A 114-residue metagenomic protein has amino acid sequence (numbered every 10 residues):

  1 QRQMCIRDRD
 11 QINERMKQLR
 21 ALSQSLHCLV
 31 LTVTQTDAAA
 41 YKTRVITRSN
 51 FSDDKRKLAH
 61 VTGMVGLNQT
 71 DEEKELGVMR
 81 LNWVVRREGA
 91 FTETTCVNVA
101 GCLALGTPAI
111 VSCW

Functional and structural regions predicted by a protein language model:
Q3, D10-V30, A38-W114: C-terminal regions of RecA-like/P-loop NTPase motor modules
V33: Conserved D-loop beta-strand region of ABC ATPase nucleotide-binding domains
